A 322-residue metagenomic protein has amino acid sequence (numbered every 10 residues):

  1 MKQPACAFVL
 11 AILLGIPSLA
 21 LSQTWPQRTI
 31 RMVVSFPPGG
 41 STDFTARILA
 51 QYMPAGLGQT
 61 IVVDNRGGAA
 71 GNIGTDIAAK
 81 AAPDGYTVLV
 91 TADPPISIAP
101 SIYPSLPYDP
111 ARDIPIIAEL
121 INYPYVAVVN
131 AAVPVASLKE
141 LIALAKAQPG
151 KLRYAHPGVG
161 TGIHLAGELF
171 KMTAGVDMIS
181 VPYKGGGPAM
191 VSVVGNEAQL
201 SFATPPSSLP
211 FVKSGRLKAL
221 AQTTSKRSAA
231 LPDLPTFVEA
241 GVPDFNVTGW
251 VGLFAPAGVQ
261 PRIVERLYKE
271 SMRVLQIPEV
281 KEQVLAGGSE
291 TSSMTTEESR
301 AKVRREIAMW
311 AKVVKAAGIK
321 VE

Functional and structural regions predicted by a protein language model:
M1-A5: Positively charged n-region of N-terminal signal peptides that target proteins for export
A7-P17: Bacterial N-terminal signal peptides
S22-R112, K151-R153, G175-Q199, T204 (+4 more regions): N-terminal (or domain-start) structured segment
Q27-T29, T173, K213, T236-E239 (+1 more regions): An extracytoplasmic/periplasmic, membrane-proximal ligand-sensing/linker region
K80-Y86, S101-P188, F237, W250-Q283: Hinge/capping helix and adjacent helix->loop/strand transition within the periplasmic-binding protein
I96-S105, H164, L169-T173, L200-L234: A ligand-binding cleft/hinge motif common to bilobed small-molecule-binding domains
S208-I277, A308: C-terminal lobe and pocket-closing loops of periplasmic/extracytoplasmic Venus-flytrap solute-binding proteins
